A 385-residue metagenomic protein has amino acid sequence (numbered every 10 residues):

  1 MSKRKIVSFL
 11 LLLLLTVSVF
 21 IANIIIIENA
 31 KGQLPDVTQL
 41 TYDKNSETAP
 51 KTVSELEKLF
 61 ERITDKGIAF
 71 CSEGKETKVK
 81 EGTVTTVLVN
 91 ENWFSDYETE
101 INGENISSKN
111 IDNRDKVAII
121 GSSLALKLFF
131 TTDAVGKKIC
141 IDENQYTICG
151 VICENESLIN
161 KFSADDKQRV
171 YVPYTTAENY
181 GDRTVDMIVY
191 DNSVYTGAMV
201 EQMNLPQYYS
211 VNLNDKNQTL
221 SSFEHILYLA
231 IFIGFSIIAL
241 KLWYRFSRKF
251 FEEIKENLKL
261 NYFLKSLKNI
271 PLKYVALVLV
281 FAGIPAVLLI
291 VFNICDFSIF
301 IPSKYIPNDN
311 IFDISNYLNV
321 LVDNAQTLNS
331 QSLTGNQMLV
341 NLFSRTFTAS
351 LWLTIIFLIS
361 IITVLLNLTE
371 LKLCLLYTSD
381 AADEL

Functional and structural regions predicted by a protein language model:
M1-I21, N257-V275, C374: N-terminal Sec/SRP start-transfer signal
L11-T38, C295-I299: Alpha-helical transmembrane segments
N23-K80, K304-Q331: Membrane-proximal extracellular/periplasmic loop immediately following the first transmembrane helix
S46-V53, E81-V84, N113-K116, N155-Q168 (+1 more regions): Solvent-exposed, non-transmembrane alpha-helical starts
F70-D112: The feature marks short, hydrophobic/small-residue-biased sequence motifs that occur predominantly
N92-I101, N105, I120-V194, Q202-S222: Mid-to-C-terminal secondary-structure elements that act as membrane-proximal/extracytoplasmic interface segments
D191-F232, A239, F250-L272, L288 (+1 more regions): A cross-kingdom feature of multi-pass membrane systems that activates on extracytoplasmic/periplasmic
Y377-E384: Conserved small/polar residues in nucleotide/adenosyl-binding loops
